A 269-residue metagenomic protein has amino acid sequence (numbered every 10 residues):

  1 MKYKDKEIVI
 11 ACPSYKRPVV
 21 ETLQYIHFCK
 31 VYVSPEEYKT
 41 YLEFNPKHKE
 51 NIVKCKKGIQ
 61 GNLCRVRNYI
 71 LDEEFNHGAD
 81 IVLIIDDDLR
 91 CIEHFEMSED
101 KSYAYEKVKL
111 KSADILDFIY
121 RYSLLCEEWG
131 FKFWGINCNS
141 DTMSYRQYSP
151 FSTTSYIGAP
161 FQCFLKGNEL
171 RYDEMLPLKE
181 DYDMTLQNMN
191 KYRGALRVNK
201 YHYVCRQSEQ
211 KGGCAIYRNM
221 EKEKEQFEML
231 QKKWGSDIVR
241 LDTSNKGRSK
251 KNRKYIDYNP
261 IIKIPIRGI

Functional and structural regions predicted by a protein language model:
Y3-I8, R17-P18, L176-I269: C-terminal catalytic/acceptor-binding lobe
K6-I10, H27-Y32, E50-V53, F131-W134 (+1 more regions): Hydrophobic beta-strand segments of well-ordered beta-sheets in folded domains
V9-N45: Short, well-formed alpha-helical segments that are part of the catalytic scaffolds of diverse glycosyltransferases
Y15-V19, Y38, L89-I92, D141-M143: Short acidic, S/G/P-rich loop/turn micro-motifs used as interaction or catalytic elements
E21-L23, Y41-E43, E93-E96, S144-P150 (+2 more regions): A short acidic (Asp/Glu
V33-I85, R90-K107: Active-site-proximal specificity loops/subdomain of glycosyltransferases
I81-D86, K132-N137, A195-N199, V239-D242: A structural signal for short, well-ordered beta-strand segments and their strand-loop junctions that often border
I92-D183: Conserved catalytic core of nucleotide-sugar-dependent glycosyltransferases
